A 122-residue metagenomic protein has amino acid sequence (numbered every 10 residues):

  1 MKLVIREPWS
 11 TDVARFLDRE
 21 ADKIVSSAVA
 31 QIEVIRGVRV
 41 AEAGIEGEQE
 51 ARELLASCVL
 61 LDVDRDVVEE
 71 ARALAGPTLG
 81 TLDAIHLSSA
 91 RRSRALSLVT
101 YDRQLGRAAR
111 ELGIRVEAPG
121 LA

Functional and structural regions predicted by a protein language model:
M1-S26, V40-E53, L112-R115, L121-A122: Short, well-structured N-terminal submotif of metal-dependent ribonuclease cores
S10, Q31, I35, E48-A51 (+2 more regions): A general structural signal for well-ordered alpha-helical segments in protein cores
V25-S26, D62, T81-A84, T100: Short beta-strand scaffold positions
S27, Q31, S57, R91-A122: Acidic, PIN/NYN-like endoribonuclease modules and their adjacent C-terminal/linker elements
E50, A56-P77: Acidic catalytic patch
I85-H86, L105: Conserved sugar-transfer catalytic core signal across GT-A, GT-B, and GT-C glycosyltransferases
